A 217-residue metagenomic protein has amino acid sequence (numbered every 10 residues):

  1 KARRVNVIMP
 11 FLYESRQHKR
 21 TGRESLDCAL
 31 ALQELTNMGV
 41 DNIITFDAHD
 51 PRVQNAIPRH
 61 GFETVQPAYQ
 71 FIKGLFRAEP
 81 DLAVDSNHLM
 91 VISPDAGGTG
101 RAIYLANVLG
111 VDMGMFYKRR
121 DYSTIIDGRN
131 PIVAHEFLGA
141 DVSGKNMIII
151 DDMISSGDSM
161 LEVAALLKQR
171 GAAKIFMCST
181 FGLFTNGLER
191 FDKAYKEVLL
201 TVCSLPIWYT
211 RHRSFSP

Functional and structural regions predicted by a protein language model:
K1-P217: PRPP-associated nucleotide enzymes
